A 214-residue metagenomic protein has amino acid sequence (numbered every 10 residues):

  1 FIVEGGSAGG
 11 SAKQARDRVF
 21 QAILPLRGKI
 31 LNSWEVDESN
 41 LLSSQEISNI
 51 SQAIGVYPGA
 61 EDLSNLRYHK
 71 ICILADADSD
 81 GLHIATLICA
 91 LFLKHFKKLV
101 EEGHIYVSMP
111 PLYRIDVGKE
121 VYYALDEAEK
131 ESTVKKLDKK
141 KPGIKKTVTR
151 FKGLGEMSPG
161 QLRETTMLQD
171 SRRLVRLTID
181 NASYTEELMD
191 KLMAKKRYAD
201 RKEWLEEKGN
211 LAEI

Functional and structural regions predicted by a protein language model:
F1-I214: Conserved phosphate-chemistry cores used by DNA topoisomerases
